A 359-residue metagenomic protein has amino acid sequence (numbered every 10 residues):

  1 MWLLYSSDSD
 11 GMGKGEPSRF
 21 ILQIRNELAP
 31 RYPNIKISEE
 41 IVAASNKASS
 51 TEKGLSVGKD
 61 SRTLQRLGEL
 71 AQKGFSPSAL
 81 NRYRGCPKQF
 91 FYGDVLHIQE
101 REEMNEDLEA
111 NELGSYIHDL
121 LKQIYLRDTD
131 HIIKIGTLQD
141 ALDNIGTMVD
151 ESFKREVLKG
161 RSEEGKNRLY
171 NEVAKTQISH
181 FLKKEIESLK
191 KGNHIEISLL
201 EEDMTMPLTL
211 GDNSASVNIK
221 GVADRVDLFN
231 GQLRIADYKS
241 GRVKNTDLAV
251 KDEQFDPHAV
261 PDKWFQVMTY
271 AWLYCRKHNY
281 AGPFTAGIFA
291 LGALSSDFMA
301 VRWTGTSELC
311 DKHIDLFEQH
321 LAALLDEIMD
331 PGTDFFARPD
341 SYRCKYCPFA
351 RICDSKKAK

Functional and structural regions predicted by a protein language model:
M1-A29, Y270, L325-F349: C-terminal accessory regions
M1-E40, N193-I195, K239-H258: Conserved C-terminal motor-coupling region of P-loop helicases
S18-Y125, D340, K345, F349-A350 (+2 more regions): C-terminal, charged and often intrinsically disordered regions of DNA end-processing helicases and nucleases
L70-A79, H97-D107, D128-L138, R155-R168 (+3 more regions): Glycine- and acidic
Q72, L80-K88, N105-Y116, T137 (+8 more regions): Secondary-structure capping and boundary motifs in well-ordered enzyme cores
P87-Q99, G146-K154, L233-L248, A290 (+2 more regions): Active-site-adjacent bridging/hinge elements
D119-D203, P207-T209, K312: A non-catalytic, helix-rich entry segment at domain boundaries
H194-K277: Non-catalytic protein-protein interaction segments used by genome-maintenance enzymes to assemble and couple activities
